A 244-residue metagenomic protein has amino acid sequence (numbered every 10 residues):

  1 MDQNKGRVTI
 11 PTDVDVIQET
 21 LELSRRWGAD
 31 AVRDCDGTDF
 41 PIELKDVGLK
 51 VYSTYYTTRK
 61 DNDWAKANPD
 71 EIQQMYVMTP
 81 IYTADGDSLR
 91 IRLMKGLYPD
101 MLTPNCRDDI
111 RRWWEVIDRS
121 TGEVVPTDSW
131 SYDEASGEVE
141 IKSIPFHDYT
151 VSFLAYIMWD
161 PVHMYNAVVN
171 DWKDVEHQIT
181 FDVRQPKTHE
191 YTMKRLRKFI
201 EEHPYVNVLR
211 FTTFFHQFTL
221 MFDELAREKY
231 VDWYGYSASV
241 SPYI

Functional and structural regions predicted by a protein language model:
M1-I244: Glycan-processing catalytic domains of CAZymes
